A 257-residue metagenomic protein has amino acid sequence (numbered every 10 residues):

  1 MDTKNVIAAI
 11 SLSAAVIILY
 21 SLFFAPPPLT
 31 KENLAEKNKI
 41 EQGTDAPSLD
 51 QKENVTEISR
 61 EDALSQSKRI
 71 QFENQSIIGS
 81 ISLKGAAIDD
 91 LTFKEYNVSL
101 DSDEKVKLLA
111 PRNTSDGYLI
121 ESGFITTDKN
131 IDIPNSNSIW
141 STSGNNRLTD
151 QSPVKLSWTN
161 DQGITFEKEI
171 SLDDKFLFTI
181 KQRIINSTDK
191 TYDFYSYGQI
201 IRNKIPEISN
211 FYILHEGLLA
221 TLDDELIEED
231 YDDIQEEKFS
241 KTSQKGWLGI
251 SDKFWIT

Functional and structural regions predicted by a protein language model:
M1-K4, E41, D62-S65, S143-N146: Aromatic/His-enriched, Gly/Pro-containing loop or helix-boundary segments that lie immediately adjacent to catalytic
D2, A35-K37, T127, F166: Generic N-terminal leader/processing signal
D2-T30, D132, N137-S138, L172-D174 (+1 more regions): Internal alpha-helical transmembrane segments
S13, F23-P111: Juxtamembrane extramembrane loops of integral membrane proteins
R69, E73-T257: Soluble non-transmembrane domains of integral membrane proteins
